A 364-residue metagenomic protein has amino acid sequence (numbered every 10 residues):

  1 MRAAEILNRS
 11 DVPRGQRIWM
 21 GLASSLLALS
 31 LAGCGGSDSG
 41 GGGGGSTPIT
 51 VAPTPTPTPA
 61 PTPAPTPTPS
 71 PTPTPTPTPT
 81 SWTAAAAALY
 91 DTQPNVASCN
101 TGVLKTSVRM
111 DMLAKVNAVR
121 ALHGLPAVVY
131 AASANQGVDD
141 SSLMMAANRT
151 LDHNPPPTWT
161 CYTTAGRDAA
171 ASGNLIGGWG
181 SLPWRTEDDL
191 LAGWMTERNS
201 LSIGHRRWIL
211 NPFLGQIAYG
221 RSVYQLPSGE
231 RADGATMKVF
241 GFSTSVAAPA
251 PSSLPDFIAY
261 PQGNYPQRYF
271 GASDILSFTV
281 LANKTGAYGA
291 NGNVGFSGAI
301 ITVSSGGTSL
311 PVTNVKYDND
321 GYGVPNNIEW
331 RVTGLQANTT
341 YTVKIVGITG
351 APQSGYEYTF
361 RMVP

Functional and structural regions predicted by a protein language model:
M1-G15: N-terminal secretory signal peptides that target proteins for export/translocation
A3-A4, G35, P75-P364: Functional surface patches built around histidine and acidic residues
L7, L22-T78: Bacterial Sec-dependent N-terminal signal peptides
R9-V12, S39, H153: Short linear motifs in intrinsically disordered/low-complexity regions
G15-Q16, C34: Twin-arginine (Tat) signal peptide motif
